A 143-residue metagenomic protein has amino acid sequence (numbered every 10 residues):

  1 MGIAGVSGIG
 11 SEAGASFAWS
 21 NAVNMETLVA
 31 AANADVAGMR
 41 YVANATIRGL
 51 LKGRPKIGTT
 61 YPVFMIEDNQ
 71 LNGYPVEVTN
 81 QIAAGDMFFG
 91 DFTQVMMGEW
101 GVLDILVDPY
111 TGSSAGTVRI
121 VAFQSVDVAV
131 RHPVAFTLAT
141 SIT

Functional and structural regions predicted by a protein language model:
M1-A31, T137-T143: Alpha-helical scaffold segments that mediate packing/assembly in large oligomeric complexes
N33-G38: Short gly/pro-enriched beta-turn/loop segments at secondary-structure junctions
N44-G58: Active-site pocket-lining segment
P55-T143: Sequence/fold signature of self-assembling virion shell proteins
